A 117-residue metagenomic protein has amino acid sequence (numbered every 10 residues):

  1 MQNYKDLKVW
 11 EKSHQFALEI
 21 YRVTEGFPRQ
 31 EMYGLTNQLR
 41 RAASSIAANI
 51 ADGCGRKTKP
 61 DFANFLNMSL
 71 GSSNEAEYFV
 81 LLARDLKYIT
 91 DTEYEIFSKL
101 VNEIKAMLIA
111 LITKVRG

Functional and structural regions predicted by a protein language model:
M1-G117: Short, C-terminally biased terminal segments at protein or domain edges
